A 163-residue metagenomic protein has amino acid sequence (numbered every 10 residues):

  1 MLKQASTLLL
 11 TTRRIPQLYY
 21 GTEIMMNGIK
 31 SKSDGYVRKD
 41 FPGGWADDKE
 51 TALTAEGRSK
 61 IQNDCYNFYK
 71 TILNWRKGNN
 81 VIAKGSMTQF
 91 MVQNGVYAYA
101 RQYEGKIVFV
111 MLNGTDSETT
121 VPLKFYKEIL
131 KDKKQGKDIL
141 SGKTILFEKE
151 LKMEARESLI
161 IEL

Functional and structural regions predicted by a protein language model:
M1-L130, M153-E154: Loop/helix patches that line or flank the sugar-binding groove of alpha-linked glycan CAZymes
G21, A52, K137-I139, K143: General secondary-structure edge motif
W45-K49, G136-I139, L163: Short, surface-exposed, polar/charged, turn-prone segments marking secondary-structure boundaries
K106-I107, K143-L146: Short, surface-exposed beta-strand/loop "edge" segments at domain boundaries and coil↔beta transitions
F125-G142: Solvent-exposed beta-hairpin/edge-strand motifs
L146-L163: C-terminal beta-strand-rich structural cap/linker in extracellular carbohydrate-active enzymes
